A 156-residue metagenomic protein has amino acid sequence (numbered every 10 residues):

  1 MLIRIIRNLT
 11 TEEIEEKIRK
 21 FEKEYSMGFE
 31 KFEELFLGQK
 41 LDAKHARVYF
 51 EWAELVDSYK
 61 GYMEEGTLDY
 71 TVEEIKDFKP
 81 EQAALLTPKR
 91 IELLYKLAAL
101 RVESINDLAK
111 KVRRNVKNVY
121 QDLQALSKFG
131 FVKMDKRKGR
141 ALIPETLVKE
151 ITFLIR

Functional and structural regions predicted by a protein language model:
M1-V48: DNA-contacting interfaces and partner/effector-binding or oligomerization modules in DNA-centric proteins
E64-E92: Short alpha-helical segments that sit at the start of domains
K79-P88, S104, R137-R156: Short, cationic-aromatic polyanion-contact patches
P88-V102: Short amphipathic alpha-helical interface segments
D107-V112, L126: A short acidic, leucine-rich amphipathic alpha-helix
K128-R137: A short, conserved structural fragment
